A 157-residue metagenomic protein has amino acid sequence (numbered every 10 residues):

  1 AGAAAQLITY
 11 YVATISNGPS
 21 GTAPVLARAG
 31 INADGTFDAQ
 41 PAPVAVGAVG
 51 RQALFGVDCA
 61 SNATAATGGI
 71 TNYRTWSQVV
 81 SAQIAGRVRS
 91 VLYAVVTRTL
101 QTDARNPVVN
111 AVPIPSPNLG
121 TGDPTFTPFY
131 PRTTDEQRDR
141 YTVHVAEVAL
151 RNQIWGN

Functional and structural regions predicted by a protein language model:
G2-A5, T14-S20, N32-N157: Short linear sequence signals and composition-biased patches located at protein termini or domain-edge surfaces
T9-Y11: Short, surface-exposed charged micro-motifs
R28: Extracellular protease catalytic domains of secreted zymogens
